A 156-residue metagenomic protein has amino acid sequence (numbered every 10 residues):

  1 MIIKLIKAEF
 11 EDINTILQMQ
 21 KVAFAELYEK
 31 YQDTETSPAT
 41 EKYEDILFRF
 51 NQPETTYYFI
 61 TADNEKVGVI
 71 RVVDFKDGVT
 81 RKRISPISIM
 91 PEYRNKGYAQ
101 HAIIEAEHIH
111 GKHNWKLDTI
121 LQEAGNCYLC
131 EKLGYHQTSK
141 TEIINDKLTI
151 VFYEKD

Functional and structural regions predicted by a protein language model:
I3-Q18: A short beta-loop-alpha structural element at the N-terminal edge of CoA-dependent acyl/N-acetyltransferase catalytic
K21-L47: Conserved GNAT-fold acetyl-CoA-binding loop/helix
L47-Y58, G68: A short helix-loop-beta-strand connector motif used in the catalytic cores of GNAT acetyltransferases and, in some
F59, E65-D74, R81-R83, S88: Conserved beta-strand in the GNAT
D74-S85, R94, H113, I144-T149: A conserved beta-turn-beta hairpin within the catalytic core of GNAT-like acetyltransferases that forms part
P86-I89, N95-H108, Y128, K132: Conserved acetyl-CoA-binding loop-helix of GNAT-fold acetyltransferases
H108-L121: Conserved GNAT acetyl-CoA-binding A-motif
E131-T141: Conserved acetyl-CoA-binding loop of GNAT-fold acetyltransferases
